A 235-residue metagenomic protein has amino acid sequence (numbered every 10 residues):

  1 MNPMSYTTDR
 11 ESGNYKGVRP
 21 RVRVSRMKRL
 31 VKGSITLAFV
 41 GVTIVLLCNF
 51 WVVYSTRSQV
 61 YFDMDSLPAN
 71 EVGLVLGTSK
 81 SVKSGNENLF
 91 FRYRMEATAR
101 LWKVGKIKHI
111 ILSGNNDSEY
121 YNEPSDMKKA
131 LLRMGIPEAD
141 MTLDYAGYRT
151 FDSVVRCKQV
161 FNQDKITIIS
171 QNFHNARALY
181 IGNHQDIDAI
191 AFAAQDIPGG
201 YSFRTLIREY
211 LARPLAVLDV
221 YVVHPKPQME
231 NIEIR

Functional and structural regions predicted by a protein language model:
M1-N14: N-terminal targeting leaders characterized by basic, low-complexity, disordered sequences that direct proteins
G17-M64: N-terminal type II signal-anchor transmembrane helix that functions as the membrane-insertion/stop-transfer segment
W51-L206: A structural signal for short, hydrophobic/glycine-enriched beta-strand patches
F203-P225: A transmembrane-helix-recognition feature enriched in membrane-embedded lipid enzymes and envelope glyco-/phospholipid
H224-R235: Short linear elements at protein peripheries
